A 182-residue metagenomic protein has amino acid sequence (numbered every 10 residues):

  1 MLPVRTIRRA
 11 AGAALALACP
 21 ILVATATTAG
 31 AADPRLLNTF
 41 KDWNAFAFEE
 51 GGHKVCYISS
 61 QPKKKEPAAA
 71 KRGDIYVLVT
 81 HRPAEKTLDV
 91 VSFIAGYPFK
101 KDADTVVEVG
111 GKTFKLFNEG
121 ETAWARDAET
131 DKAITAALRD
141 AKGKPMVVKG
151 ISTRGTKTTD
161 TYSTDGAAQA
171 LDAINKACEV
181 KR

Functional and structural regions predicted by a protein language model:
M1-R8: N-terminal secretory signal peptides that target proteins for export/translocation
T6, A13, K41-D42: Short, solvent-exposed linear motifs at loop/edge-of-secondary-structure regions
R8-R9, V23, T27-G30: Serine/threonine-rich, low-complexity intrinsically disordered segments
G12-A24: Bacterial N-terminal signal peptides
G30-R182: A generic "folded-domain core" signal
